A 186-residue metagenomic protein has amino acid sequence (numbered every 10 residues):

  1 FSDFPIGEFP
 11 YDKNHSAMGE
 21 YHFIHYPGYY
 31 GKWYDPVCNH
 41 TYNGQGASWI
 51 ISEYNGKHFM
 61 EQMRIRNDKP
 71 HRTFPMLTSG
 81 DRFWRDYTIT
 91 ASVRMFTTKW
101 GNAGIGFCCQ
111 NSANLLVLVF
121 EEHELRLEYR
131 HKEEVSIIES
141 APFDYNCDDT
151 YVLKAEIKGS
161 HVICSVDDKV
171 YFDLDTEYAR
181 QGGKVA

Functional and structural regions predicted by a protein language model:
F1, A91, C147-Y178: Carbohydrate-binding surfaces in secreted/extracellular proteins
F1-D3, P27: A short glycine/threonine-centered beta-strand motif
N14-E20, L116, I163-A186: Aromatic sugar-binding interfaces of carbohydrate-active proteins
Y21-T73, E124-R126: Short carbohydrate-recognition loop motifs
G46, T73-T78, S136-A141: Short structured motifs
N55-H131: Secretory/extracellular carbohydrate-interaction modules and structurally similar beta-sandwich "look-alikes"
R82-W84, T98, F120, D144-D148 (+2 more regions): Surface-exposed coil/turn segments at beta-strand junctions on protein surfaces, enriched
H131-K154: Short, aromatic/His-centered strand-loop micro-motif at the edge of beta-sheets
